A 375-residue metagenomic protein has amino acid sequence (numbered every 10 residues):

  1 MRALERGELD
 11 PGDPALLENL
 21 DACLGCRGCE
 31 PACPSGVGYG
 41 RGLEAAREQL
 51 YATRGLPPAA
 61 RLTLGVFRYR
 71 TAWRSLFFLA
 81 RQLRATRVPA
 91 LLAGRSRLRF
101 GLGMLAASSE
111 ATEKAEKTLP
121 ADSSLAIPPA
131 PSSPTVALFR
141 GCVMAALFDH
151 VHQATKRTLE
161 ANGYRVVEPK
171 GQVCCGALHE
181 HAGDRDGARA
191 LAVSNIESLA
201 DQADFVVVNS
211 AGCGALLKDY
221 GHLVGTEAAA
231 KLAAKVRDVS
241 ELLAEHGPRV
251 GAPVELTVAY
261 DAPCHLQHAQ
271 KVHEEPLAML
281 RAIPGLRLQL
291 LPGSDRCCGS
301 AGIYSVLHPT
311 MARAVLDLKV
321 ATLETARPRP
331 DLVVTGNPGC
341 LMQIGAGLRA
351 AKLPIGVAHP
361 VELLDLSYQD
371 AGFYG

Functional and structural regions predicted by a protein language model:
M1-C23: Ferredoxin-type iron-sulfur electron-transfer modules and their immediate structural context
L17-V37, D295: Cysteine-centered iron-sulfur cluster-binding motifs in ferredoxin-type domains/subunits of redox enzymes
Y39-G375: Iron-sulfur cluster-binding electron-transfer modules in prokaryotic oxidoreductases
